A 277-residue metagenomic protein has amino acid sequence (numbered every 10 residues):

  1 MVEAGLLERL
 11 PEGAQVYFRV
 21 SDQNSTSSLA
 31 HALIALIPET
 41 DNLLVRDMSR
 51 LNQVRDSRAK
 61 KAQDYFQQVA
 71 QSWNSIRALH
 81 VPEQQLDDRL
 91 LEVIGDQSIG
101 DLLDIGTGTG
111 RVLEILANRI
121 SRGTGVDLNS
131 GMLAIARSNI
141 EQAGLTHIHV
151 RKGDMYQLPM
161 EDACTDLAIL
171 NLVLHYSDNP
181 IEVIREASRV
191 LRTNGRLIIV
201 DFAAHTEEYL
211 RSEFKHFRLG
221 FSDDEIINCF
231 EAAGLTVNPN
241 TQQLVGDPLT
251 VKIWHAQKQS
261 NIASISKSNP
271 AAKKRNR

Functional and structural regions predicted by a protein language model:
P11-Y17: Short, Lys/Arg-rich nucleic-acid/phosphate-binding segment
S25-S72: Amphipathic alpha-helical dimerization/coiled-coil segments that flank or bridge DNA-binding/regulatory modules
V81-G100: Conserved alpha-helix/loop element of class I SAM-dependent methyltransferases that forms part of the SAM/SAH-binding
D101-I105, T109-Q157: Class I SAM-dependent methyltransferase SAM/SAH-binding core
Y156-L167: A short acidic, Gly/Pro-enriched loop at the edge of an enzyme's catalytic core that lines a small-molecule cofactor
D166-N179: A short SAM/SAH-binding and catalytic strip from SAM-dependent methyltransferases
I181-R196: A short glycine-rich, Lys/Arg-flanked "PGG" loop and its adjoining helix->strand segment in the class I
R196-H255: C-terminal alpha-helical "lid/dimerization" subdomain adjacent to the S-adenosyl-L-methionine
